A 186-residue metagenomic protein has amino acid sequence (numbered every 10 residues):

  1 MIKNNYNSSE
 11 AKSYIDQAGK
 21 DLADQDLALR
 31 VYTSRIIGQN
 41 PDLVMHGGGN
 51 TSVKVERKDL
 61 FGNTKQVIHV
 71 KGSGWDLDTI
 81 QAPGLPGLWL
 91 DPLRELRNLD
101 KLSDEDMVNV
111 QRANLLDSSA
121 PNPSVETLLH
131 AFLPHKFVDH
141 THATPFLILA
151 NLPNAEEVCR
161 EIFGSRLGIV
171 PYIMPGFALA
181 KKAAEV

Functional and structural regions predicted by a protein language model:
M1-V186: Glycine-rich flexible loops
